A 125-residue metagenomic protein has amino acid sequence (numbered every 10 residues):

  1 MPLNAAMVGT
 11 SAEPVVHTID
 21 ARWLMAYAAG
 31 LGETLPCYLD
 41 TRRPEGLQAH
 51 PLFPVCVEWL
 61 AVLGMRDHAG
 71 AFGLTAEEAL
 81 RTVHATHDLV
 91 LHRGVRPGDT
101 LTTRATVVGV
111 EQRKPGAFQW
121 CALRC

Functional and structural regions predicted by a protein language model:
M1-H84: Hot-dog-fold acyl-thioester-processing enzymes
T82-C125: Hydrophobic beta-sheet segments that form the core/acyl-binding groove of ACP/CoA-dependent acyl-chain-processing
